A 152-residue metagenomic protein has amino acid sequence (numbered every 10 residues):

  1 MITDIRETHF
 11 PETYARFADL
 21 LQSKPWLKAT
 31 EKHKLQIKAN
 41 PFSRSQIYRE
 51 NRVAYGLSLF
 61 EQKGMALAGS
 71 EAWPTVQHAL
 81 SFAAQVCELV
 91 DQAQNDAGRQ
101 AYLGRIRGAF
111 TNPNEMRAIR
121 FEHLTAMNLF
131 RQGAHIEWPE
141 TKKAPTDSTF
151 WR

Functional and structural regions predicted by a protein language model:
M1-S70: Long, acidic/serine-threonine-rich intrinsically disordered regions with weak helical/coil propensity that act as
F10, F17, F42, F60 (+5 more regions): Phenylalanine-focused residue identity feature
Q46-I119, H123: Interdomain/boundary linker segments immediately adjacent to catalytic/signaling cores
Q100-Y102, Q132, T146-S148: Generic structural motif recognizing short loop/turn segments at the entrances and edges of beta-strands
R117-W138: Extended, Lys/Arg-enriched charged tracts that mediate electrostatic binding to polyanionic substrates
P139, A144-R152: Short acidic loop-to-beta-strand element that houses the catalytic metal-binding Asp/Glu of nuclease active sites
